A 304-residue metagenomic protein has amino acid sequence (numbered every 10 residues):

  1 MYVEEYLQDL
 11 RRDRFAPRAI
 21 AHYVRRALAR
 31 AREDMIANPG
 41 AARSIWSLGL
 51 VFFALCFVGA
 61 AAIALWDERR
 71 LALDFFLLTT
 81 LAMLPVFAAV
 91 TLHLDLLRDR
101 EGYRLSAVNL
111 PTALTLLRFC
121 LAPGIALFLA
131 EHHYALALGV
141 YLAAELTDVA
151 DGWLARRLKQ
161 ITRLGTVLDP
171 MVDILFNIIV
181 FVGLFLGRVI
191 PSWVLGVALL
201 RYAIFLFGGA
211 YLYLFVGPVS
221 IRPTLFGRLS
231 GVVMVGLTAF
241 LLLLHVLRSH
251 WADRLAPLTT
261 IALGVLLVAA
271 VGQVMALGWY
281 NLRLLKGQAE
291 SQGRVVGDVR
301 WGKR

Functional and structural regions predicted by a protein language model:
M1-S106, P170-R304: A feature for the membrane-embedded catalytic helix bundles of lipid/isoprenoid biosynthetic enzymes
L73-V90, A113-R163, D253-A269: Membrane-embedded alpha-helical segments that form the functional core of polytopic membrane enzymes, especially those
G102-L117: Interfacial transmembrane-helix boundary/kink motif in multi-pass membrane proteins
P111, A137, G152, T162 (+4 more regions): Alpha-helical transmembrane segments and their helix-entry boundary regions
A113-C120, G139, A143-L146, L168-M171 (+3 more regions): Hydrophobic residues within alpha-helical transmembrane segments of multi-pass solute transporters/permease subunits
Y141, V149-F185, V189: Conserved binding-pocket/active-site segment within a compact domain
